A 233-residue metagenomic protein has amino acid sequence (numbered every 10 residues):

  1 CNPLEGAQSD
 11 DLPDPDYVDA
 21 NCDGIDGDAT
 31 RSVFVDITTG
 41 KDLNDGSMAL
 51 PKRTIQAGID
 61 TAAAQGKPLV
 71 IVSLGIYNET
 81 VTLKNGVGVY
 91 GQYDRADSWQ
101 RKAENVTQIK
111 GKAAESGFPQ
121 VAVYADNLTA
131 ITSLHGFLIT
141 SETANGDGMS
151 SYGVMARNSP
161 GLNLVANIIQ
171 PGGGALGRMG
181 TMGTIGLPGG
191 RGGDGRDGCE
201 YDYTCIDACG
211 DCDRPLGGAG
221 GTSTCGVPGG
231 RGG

Functional and structural regions predicted by a protein language model:
C1-G46: Extracellular calcium-associated, cysteine-rich motifs in secreted modular proteins
L12, D16, A49-Q56, L128: Soluble non-cytosolic domains of exported or imported proteins
T30, I37, G91, A166-N167 (+1 more regions): Acidic, glycine-rich low-complexity segments
I37-V72, Y77, A122: Acidic Gly/Asp/Thr-rich repetitive segments characteristic of extracellular carbohydrate-active and adhesion proteins
A64-W99: N-terminal extracellular ligand-recognition/capping segment immediately after the signal peptide
E79, N105-T107, Y152: Extracytoplasmic/periplasmic beta-strand context in beta-sandwich domains, especially the cupredoxin/COX2 CuA-binding
T82, A125, A130-G233: Glycine-centric low-complexity repeats
V87-D147, T184-I185: Right-handed parallel beta-helix/beta-spiral solenoid domain characteristic of secreted/periplasmic
